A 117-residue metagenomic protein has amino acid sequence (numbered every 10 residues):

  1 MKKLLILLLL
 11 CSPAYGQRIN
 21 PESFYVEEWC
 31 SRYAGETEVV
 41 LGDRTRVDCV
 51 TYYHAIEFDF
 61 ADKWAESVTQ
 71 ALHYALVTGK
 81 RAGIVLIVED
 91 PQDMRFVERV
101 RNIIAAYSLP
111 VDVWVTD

Functional and structural regions predicted by a protein language model:
K2-K3, K80: A general lysine-centric signal
K3-P13: Sec-dependent N-terminal signal peptides
A14-Y52: Acidic-basic catalytic patches of nuclease active cores, encompassing PD-(D/E)XK and other metal-cofactor nuclease
E27, L72, R101: Active-site phosphate/pyrophosphate- and oxyanion-stabilizing loops and adjacent acidic/basic residues in soluble
Y33-E36, T51-H54, V77-R81, L109: Short glycine/proline-enriched coil/turn segments at helix->beta-strand junctions
C49-F60, Y74: Conserved catalytic cores of phosphodiester-cleaving nucleases, focusing on short active-site segments
D59-A65, L76-D117: Nucleic-acid nuclease catalytic cores
E66-Q70: Short, surface-exposed coil-to-beta transition loops
